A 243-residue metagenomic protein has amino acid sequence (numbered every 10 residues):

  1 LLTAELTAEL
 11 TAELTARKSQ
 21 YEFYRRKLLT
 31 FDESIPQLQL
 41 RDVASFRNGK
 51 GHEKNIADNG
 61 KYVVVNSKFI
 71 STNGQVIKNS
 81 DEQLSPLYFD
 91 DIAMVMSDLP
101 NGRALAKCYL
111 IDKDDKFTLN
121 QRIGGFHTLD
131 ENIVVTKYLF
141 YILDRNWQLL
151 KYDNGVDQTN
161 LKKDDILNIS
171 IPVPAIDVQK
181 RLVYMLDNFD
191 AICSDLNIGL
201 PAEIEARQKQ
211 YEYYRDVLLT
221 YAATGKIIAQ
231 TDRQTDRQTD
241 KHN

Functional and structural regions predicted by a protein language model:
L1-N243: Charged, alpha-helix-forming regions
